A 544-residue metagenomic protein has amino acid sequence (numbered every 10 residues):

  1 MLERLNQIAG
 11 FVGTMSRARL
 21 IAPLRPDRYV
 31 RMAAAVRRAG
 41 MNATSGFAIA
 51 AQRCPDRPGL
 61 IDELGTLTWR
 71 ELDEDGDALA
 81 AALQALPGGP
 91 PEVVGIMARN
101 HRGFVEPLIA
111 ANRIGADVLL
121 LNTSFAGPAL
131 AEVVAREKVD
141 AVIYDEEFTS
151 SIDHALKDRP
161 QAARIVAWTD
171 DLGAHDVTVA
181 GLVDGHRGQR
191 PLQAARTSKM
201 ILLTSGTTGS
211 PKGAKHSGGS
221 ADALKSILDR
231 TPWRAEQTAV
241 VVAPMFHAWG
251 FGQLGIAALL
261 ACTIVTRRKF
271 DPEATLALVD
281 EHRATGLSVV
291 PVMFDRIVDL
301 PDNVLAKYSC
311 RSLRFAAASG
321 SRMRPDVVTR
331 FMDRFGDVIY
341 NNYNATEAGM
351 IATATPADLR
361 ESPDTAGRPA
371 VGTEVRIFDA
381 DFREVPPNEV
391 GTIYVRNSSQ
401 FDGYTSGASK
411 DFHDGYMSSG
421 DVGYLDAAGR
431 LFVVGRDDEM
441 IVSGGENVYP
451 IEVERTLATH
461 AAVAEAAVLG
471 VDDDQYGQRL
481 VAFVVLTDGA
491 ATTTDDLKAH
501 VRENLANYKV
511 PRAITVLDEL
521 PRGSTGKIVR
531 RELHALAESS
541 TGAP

Functional and structural regions predicted by a protein language model:
M1-M15, A85-L86, R113-G185, P191-A194 (+1 more regions): Structural core segment of the AMP-binding/adenylate-forming
A39, G65, A80-F125, N447: Conserved AMP-binding/adenylate-forming
T68-R70, K199-A223: Conserved AMP-binding A3 loop
D73-A78, G213-A235, D295-V298: Conserved structural elements of the adenylate-forming
F104, F125, V142-Y144, A277-V279 (+7 more regions): AMP-binding/adenylate-forming catalytic core of the ANL superfamily
D222-T238, F246-G286, L300: Conserved AMP-binding/adenylation subdomain of ANL enzymes
L259, T285-S288, D302-S362, E374 (+1 more regions): Gly/Ser/Thr-rich phosphate-binding loop
P369-G372, D381-D414, E446-V448: Conserved ATP/PPi-binding loop(s) of AMP-dependent carboxylate-activating enzymes
